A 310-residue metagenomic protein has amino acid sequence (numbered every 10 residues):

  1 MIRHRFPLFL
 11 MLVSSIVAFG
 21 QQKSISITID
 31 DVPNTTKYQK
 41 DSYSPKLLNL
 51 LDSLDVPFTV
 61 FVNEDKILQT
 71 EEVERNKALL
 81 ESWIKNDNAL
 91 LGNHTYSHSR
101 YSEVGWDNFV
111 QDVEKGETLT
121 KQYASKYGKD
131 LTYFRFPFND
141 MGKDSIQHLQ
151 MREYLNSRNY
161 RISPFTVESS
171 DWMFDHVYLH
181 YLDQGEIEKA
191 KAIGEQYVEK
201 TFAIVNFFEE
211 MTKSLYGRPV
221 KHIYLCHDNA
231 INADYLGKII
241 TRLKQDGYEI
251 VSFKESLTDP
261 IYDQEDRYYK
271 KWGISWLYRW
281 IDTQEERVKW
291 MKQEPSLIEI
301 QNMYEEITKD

Functional and structural regions predicted by a protein language model:
M1-S24: Bacterial Sec-dependent N-terminal signal peptides
Q21-F136, Y224-L225, R242: Active-site beta->alpha N-cap acidic-glycine motif
D52, P164, A230-D310: C-terminal domain-boundary segment and adjacent tail
V56-F61, A89-N93, K121-S125, S163-S169 (+2 more regions): Short C-terminal domain-edge/linker segments immediately following a structured domain
L68-Q69, M173, Y262-D266: Glycine-rich, charge-decorated loop segments at or immediately adjacent to ligand/cofactor-binding or catalytic sites
T70-R75, S97-E249, E255: Catalytic domains of cell-wall/extracellular-matrix polysaccharide-remodeling enzymes, centered on de-N-acetylation
L79-L80, D144, L182-Q184, R267-W272 (+1 more regions): Short alpha-helix boundary/capping motifs
I84-N93, K121-Y123, E186-A203, I274-K292: Short, basic, helix/turn surface patches
